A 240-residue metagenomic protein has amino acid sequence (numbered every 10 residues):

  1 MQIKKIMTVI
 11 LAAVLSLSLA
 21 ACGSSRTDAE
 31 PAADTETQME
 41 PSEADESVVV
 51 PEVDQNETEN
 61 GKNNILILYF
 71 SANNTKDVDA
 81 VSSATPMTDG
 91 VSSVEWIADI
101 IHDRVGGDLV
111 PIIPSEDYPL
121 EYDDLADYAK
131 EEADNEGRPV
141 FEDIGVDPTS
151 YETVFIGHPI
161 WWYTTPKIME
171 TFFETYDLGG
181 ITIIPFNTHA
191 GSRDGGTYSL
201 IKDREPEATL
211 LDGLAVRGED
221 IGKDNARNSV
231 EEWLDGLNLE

Functional and structural regions predicted by a protein language model:
M1-I10: Bacterial N-terminal signal peptides that target proteins for export
I6, G23-E240: Active-site-proximal alpha-helix that buttresses catalytic centers in soluble enzyme cores
S18-A21: C-terminal motif of bacterial Sec signal peptides marking the signal peptidase cleavage site
